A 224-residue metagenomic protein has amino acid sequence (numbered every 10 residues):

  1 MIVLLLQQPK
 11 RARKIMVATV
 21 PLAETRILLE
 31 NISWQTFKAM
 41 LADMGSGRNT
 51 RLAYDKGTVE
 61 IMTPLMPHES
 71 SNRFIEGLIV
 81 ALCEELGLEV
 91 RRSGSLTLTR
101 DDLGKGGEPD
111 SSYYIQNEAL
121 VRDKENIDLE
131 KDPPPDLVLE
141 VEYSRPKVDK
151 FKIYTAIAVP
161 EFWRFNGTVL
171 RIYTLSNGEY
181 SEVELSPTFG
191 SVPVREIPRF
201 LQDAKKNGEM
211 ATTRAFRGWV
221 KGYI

Functional and structural regions predicted by a protein language model:
I2-P160, R164-I224: Gly/Pro/Ser/Thr-rich low-complexity, intrinsically disordered segments predominantly at protein N-termini
